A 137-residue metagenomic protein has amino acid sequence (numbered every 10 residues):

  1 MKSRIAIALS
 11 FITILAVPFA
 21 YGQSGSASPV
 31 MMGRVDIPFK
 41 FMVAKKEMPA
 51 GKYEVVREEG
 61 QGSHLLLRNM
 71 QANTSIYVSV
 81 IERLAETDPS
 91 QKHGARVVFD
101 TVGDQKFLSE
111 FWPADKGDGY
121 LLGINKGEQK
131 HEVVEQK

Functional and structural regions predicted by a protein language model:
M1-L9: Bacterial N-terminal signal peptides that target proteins for export
L9-P18: Bacterial N-terminal signal peptides
Q23-M42: Short acidic, Pro/Gly- and aromatic-enriched capping/linker segments at domain boundaries
M42, R68-M70, D100: A generic structural motif
G51-V55: A short tyrosine-centered beta-strand micro-motif
R57, G62-P89: Mature extracytoplasmic domains of secretory-pathway proteins
I81-K137: Beta-strand-rich cores of mature extracytoplasmic or soluble domains
